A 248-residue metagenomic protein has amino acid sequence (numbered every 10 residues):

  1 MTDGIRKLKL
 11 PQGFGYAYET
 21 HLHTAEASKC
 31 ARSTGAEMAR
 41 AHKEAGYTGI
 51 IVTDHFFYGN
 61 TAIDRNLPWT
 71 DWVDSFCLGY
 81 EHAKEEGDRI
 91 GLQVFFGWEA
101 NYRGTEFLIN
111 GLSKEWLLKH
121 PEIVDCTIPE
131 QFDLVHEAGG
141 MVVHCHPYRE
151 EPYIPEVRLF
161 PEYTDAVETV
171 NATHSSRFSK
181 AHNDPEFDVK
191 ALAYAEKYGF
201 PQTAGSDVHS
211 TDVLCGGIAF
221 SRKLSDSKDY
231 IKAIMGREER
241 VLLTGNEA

Functional and structural regions predicted by a protein language model:
M1-N101, S210-D212: An N-terminally biased module of ancient metal coordination in phosphate/nucleic-acid-related enzymes
M1-T20, T24, G35-R40, R103-L118 (+3 more regions): Charged catalytic cores and adjacent phosphate/nucleic-acid-binding surfaces used for phosphate/nucleic-acid chemistry
I50-V52, V143-H144, E168: Conserved beta-strand positions in the central sheet of alpha/beta enzyme cores
H55, P147, A172: Flexible loop residues that form catalytic and substrate-binding hotspots at small-molecule/glycan-binding clefts
W72-L78, P121-E130: C-terminal active-site-proximal or functional interface alpha/beta core segments in diverse enzymes
A100-N101, I123-T127, P147-E151: Short beta->alpha connector loops
